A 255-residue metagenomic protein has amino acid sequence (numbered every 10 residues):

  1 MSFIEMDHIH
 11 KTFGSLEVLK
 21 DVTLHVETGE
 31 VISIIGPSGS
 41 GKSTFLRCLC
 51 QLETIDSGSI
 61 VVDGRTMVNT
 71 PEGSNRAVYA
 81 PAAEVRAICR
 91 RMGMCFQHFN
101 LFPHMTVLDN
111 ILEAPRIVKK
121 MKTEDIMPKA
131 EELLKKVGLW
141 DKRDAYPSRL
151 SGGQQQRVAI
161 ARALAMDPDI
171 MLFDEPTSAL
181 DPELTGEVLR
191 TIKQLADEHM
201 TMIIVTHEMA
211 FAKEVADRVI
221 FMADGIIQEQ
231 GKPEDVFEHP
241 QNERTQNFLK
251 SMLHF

Functional and structural regions predicted by a protein language model:
C50: Helix-to-loop junction immediately C-terminal to a conserved catalytic motif
G58-S74: Conserved ABC transporter NBD signature motif
Y146-L150, Q154: Conserved ABC ATPase signature
A165-D169: A short, proline-enriched helix->beta-strand linker immediately N-terminal to the Walker B motif in ABC-type P-loop
M171-D174: Catalytic Walker B motif of ABC-type/P-loop ATPase nucleotide-binding domains
Q230-G231: ABC ATPase "signature
